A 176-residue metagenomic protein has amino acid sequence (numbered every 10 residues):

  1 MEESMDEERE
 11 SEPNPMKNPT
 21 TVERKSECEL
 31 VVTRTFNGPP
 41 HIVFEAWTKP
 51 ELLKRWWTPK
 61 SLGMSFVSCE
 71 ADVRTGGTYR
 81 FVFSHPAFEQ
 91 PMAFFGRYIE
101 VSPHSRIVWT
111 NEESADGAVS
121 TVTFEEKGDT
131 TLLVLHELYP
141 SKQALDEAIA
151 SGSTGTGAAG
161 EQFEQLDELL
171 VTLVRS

Functional and structural regions predicted by a protein language model:
E2-G63: Hydrophobic ligand-binding cavity/cleft-lining segments
E2-P15, L138-S176: A conserved amphipathic terminal alpha-helix motif
E3-R9, K54-R55, L62, C69 (+4 more regions): Hydrophobic-ligand binding "helix-grip"
E29, V108-E161: Beta-strand/loop substructures that line and gate deep hydrophobic ligand-binding cavities in soluble
V31, T35-P39, F66-V67, V119-S120 (+1 more regions): Alpha-helical scaffold segments that form or flank carboxylate-/histidine-based iron centers
W47, W57, N111-E113, L170: Short, flexible helix/strand-to-coil boundary loops that buttress conserved ligand/catalytic motifs in alpha/beta
